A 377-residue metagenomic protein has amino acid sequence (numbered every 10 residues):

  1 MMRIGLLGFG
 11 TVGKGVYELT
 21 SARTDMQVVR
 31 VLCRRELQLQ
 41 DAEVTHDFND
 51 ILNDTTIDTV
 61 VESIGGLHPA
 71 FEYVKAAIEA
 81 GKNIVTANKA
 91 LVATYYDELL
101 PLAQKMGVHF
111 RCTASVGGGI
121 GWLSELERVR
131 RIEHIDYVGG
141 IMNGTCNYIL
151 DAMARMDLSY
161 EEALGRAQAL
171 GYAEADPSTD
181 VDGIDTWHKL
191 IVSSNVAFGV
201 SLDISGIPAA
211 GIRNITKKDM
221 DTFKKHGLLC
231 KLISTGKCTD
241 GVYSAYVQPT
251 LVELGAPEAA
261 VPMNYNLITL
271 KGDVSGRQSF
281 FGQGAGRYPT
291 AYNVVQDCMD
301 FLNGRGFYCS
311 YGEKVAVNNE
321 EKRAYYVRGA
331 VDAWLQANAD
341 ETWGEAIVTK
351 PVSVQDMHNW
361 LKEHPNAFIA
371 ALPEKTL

Functional and structural regions predicted by a protein language model:
R3-E18: Glycine-rich adenosine-cofactor-binding loop
A22-Q40: NAD(P)-binding Rossmann-fold cofactor-contacting core
G65-G66, A77-Y95: ADP-ribose/adenylate-binding Rossmann-like module
F71-V74, K89-E127: Rossmann-fold NAD(P)-binding glycine/threonine-rich loop
R128-S193: Conserved anion/nucleotide-ligand pocket segment
L164-A260, Y265-L267, G286: Substrate-binding/catalytic subdomain of NAD(P)-dependent oxidoreductase enzymes
P257-K322: ATP-dependent carboxylate/acyl-activation modules
C298-D300, G304-L377: A conserved regulatory-domain signal marking ACT and ACT-like small-molecule sensing domains and adjacent regulatory
